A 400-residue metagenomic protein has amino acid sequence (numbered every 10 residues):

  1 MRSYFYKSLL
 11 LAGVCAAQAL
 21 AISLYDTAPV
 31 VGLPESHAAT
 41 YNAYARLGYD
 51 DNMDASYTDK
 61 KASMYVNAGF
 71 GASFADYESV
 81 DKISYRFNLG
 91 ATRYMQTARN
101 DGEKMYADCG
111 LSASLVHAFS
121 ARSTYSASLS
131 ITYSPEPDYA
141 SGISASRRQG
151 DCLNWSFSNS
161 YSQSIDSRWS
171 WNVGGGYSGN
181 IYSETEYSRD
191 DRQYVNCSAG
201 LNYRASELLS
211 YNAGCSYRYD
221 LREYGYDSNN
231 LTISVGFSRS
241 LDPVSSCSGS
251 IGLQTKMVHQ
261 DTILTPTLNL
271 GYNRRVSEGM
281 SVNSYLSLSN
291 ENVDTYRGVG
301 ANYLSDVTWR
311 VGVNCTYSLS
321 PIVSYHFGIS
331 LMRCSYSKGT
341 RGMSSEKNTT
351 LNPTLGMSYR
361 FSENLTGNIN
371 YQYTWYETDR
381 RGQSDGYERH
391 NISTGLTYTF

Functional and structural regions predicted by a protein language model:
M1-E35: Cleavable N-terminal export/targeting peptides
A21-F400: Gram-negative and organellar
